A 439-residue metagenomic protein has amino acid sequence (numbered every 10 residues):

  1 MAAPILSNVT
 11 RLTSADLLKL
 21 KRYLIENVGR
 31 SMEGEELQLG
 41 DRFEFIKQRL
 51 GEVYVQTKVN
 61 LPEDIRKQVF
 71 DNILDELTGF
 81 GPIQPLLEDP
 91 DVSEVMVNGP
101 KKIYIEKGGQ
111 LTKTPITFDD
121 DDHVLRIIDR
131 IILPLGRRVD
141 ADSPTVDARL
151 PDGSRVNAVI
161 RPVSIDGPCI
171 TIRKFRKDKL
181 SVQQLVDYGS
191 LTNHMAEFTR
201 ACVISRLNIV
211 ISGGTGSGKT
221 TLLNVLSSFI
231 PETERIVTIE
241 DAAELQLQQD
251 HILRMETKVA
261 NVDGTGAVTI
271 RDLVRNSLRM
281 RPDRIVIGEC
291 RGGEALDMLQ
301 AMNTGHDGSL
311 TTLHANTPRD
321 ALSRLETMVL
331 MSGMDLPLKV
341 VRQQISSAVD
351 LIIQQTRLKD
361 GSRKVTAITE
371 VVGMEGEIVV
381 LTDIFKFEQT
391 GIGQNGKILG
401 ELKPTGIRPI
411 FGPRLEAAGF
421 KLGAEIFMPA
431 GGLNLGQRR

Functional and structural regions predicted by a protein language model:
M1-T112: N-terminal anchoring/assembly modules that precede and organize ATP-driven motor systems
L24, V95, A158, T199 (+3 more regions): Residue-level signature of catalytic and energy-coupling elements of molecular machines, predominantly ATP/GTP-dependent
K58-L61, T78-D89, I131-A148, E234 (+2 more regions): Active-site phosphate-binding and catalytic loops of NTP-dependent enzymes
Q68-V69, T78-G99, R138-V159, Q344 (+1 more regions): Glycine/charge-rich, flexible interdomain linkers and switch-proximal surface loops that mediate coupling
D89, K102-S205: P-loop NTP-binding catalytic core
A196, R206-S212, T221, V225-A348 (+1 more regions): Switch/coupling sub-region of P-loop NTPases
G218: Conserved glycine(s) of the Walker
G361-R439: NTP-binding/hydrolysis catalytic cores, primarily Walker-type P-loop NTPases
